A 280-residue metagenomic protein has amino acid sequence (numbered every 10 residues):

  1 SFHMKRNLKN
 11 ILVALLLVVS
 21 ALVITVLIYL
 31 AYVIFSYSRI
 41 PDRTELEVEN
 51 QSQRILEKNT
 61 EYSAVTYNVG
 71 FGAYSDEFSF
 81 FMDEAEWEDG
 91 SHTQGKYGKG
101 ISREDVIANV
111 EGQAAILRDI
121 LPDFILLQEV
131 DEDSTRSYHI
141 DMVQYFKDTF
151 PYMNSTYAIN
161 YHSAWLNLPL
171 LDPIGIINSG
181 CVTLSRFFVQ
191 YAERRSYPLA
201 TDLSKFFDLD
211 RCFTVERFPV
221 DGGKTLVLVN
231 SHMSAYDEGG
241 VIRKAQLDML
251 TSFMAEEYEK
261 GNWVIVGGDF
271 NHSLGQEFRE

Functional and structural regions predicted by a protein language model:
S1-H3: Short, Lys/Arg-enriched N-terminal segments with co-localized hydrophobic residues within the first ~10-30 amino acids
R6-T149, Y157-L168, D172, I176: N-terminal, active-site-proximal structural segment of metallo-dependent hydrolase catalytic domains
G70, D131, Y161-H162, F188 (+2 more regions): Catalytic metal-binding/acid-base residues of hydrolase active sites
K96-S102, V130-D133, Y197-K205, H232-V241: Surface-exposed cleft-lining segments at the edges of enzyme active sites
D123-F124, L226, W263-I265: Short, Asp-centered acidic motifs that coordinate Mg2+ and/or phosphate in catalytic or ligand-binding sites
K147-P151, I176-A192, E216-D221: Conserved beta strand-loop-helix elements of the APE1-like EEP
F206-F207, R217-K244: Metal-dependent phosphoester/phosphodiester hydrolase catalytic core
D237-E280: Metal-dependent phosphoesterases centered on the DNase I-like endonuclease/exonuclease/phosphatase
